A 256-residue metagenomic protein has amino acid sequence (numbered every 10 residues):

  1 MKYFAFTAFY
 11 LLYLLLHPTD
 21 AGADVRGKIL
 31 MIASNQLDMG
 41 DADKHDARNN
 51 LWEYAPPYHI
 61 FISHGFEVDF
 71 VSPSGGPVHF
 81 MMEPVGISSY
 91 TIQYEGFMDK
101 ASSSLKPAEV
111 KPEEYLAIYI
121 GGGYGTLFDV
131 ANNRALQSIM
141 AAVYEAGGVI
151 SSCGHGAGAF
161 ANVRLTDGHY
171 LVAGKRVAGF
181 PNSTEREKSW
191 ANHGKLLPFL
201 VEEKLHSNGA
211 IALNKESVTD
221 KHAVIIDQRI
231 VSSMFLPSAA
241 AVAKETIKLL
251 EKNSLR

Functional and structural regions predicted by a protein language model:
M1-F4: Positively charged n-region of N-terminal signal peptides that target proteins for export
L16-P18: N-terminal signal peptide c-region/cleavage motif recognized by signal peptidases
G22-A146, I150, G158-R256: Extended, subdomain-level signal for the structured scaffold at the beginning of enzyme domains
G154: Aromatic-residue-lined binding/catalytic grooves and analogous aromatic/hydrophobic interfacial grooves in multimeric
